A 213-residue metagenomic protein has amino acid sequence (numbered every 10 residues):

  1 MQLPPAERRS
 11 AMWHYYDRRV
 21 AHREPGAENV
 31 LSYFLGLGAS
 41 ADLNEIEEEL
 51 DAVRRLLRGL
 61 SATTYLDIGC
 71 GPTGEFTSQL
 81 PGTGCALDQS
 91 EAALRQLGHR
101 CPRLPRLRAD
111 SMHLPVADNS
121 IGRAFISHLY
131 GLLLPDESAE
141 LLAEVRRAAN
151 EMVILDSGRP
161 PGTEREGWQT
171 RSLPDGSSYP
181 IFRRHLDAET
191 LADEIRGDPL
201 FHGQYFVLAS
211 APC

Functional and structural regions predicted by a protein language model:
M1-Y65, G71-H113, L133-E140, V153-C213: Class I (Rossmann-like) S-adenosyl-L-methionine-dependent methyltransferase catalytic domain, capturing the SAM-binding
T63, G122, N150: Conserved acidic residues
L114-N119: Short amphipathic alpha-helix with an adjacent loop that forms part of the alpha/beta core around
F125: A conserved beta-strand element that flanks and buttresses the S-adenosyl-L-methionine
H128-L132: Short catalytic micro-motifs in class I SAM-dependent methyltransferases
E144-V145: Class I S-adenosylmethionine-dependent transferase superfamily signal
